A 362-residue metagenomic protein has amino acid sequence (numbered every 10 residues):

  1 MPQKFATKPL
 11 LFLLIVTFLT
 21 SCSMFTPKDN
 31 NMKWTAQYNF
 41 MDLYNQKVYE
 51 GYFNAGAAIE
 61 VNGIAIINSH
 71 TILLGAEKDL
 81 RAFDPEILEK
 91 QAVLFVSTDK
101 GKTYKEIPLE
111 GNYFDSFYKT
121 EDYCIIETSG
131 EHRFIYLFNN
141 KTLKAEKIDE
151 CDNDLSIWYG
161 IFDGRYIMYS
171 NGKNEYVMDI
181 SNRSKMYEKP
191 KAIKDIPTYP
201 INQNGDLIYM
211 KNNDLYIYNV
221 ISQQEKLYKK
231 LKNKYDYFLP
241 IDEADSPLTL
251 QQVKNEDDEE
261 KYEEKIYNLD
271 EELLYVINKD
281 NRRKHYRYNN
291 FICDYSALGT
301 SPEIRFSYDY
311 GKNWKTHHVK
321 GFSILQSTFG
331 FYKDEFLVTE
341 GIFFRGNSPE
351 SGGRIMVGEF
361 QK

Functional and structural regions predicted by a protein language model:
T20-S21: C-terminal motif of bacterial Sec signal peptides marking the signal peptidase cleavage site
P27-A58: A short helix->beta-strand "capping" segment at the edge of beta-propeller domains
Y52-D84, E89: Beta-strand-rich domains and repeat architectures in extracellular enzymes and scaffolds, especially beta-propellers
A58-A65, G111-E121, N153-G164, A192-N204 (+3 more regions): Repeated scaffold domains used in trafficking and secretory/extracellular systems, primarily beta-propellers
K78-D84, S129-H132, K254-D258, L298-T300 (+1 more regions): Short glycine/acidic-enriched loop and turn motifs that connect beta-strands
A92-V96, F134-Y136, N174-Y176, D214-Y216 (+3 more regions): A short loop-to-beta-strand structural motif that recurs across blades of beta-propeller domains
S97-T98, I161, S307-Y308, G358: Conserved Ser/Thr-centered positions that define the repeating blades of beta-propeller domains
Q326-K362: Blade-level signature of beta-propeller repeat domains, shared across WD40, Kelch, NHL, RCC1 and BNR/Asp-box propellers
